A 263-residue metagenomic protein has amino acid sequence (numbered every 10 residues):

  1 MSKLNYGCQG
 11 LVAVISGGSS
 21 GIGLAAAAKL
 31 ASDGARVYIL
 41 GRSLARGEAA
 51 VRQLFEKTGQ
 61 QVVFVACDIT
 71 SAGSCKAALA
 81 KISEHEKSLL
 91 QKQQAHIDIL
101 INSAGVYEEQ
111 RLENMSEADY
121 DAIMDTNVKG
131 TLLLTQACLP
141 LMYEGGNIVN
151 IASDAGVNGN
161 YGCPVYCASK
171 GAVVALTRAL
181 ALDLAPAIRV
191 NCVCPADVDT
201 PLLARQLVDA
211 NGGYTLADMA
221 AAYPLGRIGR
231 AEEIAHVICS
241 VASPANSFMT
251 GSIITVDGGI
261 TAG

Functional and structural regions predicted by a protein language model:
S2-N5, N158, I238-C239, T250-G263: Short C-terminal tail/terminal secondary-structure segment of NAD(P)H-dependent dehydrogenase/reductase domains
V12, S19-S20, S43: Conserved glycine-rich cofactor-binding loop
R111-L112, S116-D121, M219: Substrate-binding pocket helix/loop in short-chain dehydrogenase/reductase
T135, S169, T177: Active-site helix of classical SDR
P140, A181-P186, S247: Alpha-helical segment proximal to the catalytic Tyr-Lys
S153: Residue(s) in the substrate-gating loop at a strand-loop-helix junction that position the organic substrate next
C192, Y214-M249, V256-G258: C-terminal helical subdomain
